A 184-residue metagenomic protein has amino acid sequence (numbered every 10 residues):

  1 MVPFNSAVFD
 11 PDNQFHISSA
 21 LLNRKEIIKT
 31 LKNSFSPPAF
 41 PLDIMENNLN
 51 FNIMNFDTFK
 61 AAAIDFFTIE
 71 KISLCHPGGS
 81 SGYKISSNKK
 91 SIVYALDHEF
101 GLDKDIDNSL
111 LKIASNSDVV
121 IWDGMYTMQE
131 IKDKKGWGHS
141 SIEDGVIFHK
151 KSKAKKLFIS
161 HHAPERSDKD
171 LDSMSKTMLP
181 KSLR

Functional and structural regions predicted by a protein language model:
M1-V93, G101-K104, L110-L111, D168-R184: Binuclear metal-dependent hydrolase catalytic cores
C75, L96, S160: Single, functionally critical "micro-switch" positions that shape active/binding sites and transmembrane helices
E99-L183: Cap/insert and terminal regions of metallo-dependent hydrolase folds
